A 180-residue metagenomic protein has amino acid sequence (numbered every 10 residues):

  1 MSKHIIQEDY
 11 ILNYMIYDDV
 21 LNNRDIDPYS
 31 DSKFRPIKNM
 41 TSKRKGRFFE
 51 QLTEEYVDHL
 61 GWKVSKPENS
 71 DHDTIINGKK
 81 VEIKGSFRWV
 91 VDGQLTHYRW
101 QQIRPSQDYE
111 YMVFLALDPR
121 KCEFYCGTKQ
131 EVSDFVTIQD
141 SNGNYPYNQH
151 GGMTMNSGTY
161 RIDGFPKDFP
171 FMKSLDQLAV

Functional and structural regions predicted by a protein language model:
M1-K79, K84-V180: Nucleic-acid endonuclease domains
